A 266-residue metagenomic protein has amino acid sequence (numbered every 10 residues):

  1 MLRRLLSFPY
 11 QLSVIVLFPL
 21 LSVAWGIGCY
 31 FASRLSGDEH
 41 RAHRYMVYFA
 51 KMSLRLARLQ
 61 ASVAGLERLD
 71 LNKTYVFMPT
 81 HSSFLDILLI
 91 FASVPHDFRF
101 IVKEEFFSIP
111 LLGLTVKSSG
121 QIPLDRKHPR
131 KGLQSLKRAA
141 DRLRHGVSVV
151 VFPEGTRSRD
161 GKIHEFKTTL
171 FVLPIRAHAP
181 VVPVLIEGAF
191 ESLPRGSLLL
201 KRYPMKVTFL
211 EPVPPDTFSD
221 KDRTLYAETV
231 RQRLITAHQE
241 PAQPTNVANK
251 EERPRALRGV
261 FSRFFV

Functional and structural regions predicted by a protein language model:
L2: Phosphate-centric recognition/catalysis
L5, L133-V266: Non-catalytic C-terminal accessory region of glycerolipid acyltransferases and related lyso-lipid remodeling enzymes
L5-R34, Q60: A hydrophobic membrane-anchoring feature enriched in long, contiguous, low-charge segments that mark signal-anchor
S22-V47, L54-A57, L71-P129: Catalytic core of membrane glycerolipid acyltransferases/transacylases, capturing the structured, soluble-facing
A57-A64, G132-L133, A189-E191: Short gly/ser/thr-rich secondary-structure transition/capping motifs
V63, F77, F100-I101, V207-F209: Generic preference for hydrophobic
L66-L71, L199-L200: A short beta-turn/loop motif at secondary-structure boundaries
